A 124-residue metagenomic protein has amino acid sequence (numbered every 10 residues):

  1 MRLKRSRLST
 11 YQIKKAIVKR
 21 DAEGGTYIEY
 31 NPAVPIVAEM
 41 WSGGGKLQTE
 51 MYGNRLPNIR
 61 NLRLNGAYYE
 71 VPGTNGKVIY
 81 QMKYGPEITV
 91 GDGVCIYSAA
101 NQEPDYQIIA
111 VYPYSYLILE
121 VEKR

Functional and structural regions predicted by a protein language model:
M1-R20: N-terminal intrinsically disordered, low-complexity, charge/repeat-rich segments that act as generic
R20-T26: Flexible, membrane-facing loop/turn or short amphipathic-helix motifs that contact lipid bilayers or gate lipid-binding
T26-R124: Short, conserved turn/kink motifs that form compact alpha/beta structural patches or helix kinks used as
